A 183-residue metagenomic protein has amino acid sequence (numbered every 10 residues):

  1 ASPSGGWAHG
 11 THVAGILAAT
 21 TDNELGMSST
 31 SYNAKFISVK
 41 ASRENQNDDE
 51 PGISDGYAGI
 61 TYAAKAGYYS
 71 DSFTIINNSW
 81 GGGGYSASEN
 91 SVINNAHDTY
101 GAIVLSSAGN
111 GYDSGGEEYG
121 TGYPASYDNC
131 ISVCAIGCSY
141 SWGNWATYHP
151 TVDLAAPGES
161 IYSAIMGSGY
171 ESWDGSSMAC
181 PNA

Functional and structural regions predicted by a protein language model:
S2-A8, T20-N23, S38-N129, S139-Y148 (+1 more regions): Substrate-binding/access-modulating region of protease and related hydrolase catalytic domains
V13-I16: Conserved beta-strand-loop-short alpha-helix elements that form and flank the Mn2+/Mg2+-coordinating active site
N23-S29: Phosphate-handling active-site elements
S31-A34, K40, A156-E159, I165: Short, small-residue-rich loop/turn micro-motifs
N33, G101, N129-S132, S160: Glycine-centered tight turns that cap/initiate beta-strands
I136: Carbohydrate-associated surface elements
